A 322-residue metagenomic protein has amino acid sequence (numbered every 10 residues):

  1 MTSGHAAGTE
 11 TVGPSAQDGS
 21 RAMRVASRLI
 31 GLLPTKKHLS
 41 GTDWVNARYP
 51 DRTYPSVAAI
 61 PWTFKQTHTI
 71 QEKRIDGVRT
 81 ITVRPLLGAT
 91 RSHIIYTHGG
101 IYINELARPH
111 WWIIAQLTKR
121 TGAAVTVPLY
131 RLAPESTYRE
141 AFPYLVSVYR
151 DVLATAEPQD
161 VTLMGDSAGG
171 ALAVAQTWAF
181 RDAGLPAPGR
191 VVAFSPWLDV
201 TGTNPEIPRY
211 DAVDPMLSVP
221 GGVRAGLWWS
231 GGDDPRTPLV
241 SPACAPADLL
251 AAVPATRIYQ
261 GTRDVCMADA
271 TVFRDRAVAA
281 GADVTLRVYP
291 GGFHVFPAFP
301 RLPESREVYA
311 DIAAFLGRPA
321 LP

Functional and structural regions predicted by a protein language model:
M1-P85, L321-P322: A glycine/proline-hinged amphipathic helix-loop "lid/cap" segment that gates access to hydrophobic ligand pockets
A22, L33, K37, D76-I81 (+1 more regions): Alpha/beta-hydrolase superfamily serine-hydrolase fold, recognizing
